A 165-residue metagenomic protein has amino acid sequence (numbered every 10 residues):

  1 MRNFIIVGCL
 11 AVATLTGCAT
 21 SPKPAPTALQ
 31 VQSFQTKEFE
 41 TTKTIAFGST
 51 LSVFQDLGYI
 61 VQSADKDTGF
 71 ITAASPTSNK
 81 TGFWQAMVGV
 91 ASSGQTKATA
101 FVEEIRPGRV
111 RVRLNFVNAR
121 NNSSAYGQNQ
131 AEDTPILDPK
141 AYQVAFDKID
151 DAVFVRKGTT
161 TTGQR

Functional and structural regions predicted by a protein language model:
M1-F4: Positively charged n-region of N-terminal signal peptides that target proteins for export
T14-G17: C-terminal motif of bacterial Sec signal peptides marking the signal peptidase cleavage site
A19-R165: Ser/Thr-rich, low-complexity intrinsically disordered terminal regions
